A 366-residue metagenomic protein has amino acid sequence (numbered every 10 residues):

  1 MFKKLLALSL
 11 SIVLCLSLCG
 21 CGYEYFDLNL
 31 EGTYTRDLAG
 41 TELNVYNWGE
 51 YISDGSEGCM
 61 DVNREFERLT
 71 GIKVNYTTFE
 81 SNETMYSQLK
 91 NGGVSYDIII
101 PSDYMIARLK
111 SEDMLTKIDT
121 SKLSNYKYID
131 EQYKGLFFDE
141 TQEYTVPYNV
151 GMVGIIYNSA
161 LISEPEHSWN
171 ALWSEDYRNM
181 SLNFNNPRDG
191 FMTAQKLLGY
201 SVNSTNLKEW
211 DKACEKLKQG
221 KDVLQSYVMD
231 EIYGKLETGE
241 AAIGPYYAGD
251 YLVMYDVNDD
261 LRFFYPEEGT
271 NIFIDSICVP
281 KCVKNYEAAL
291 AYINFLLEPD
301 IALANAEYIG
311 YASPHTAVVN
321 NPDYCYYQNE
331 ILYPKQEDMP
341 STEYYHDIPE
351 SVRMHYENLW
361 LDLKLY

Functional and structural regions predicted by a protein language model:
S17-G20: C-terminal motif of bacterial Sec signal peptides marking the signal peptidase cleavage site
Y23-R108, G234: Early extracytoplasmic/lumenal segment of secretory-pathway proteins
F26-G40, D103-V150, S163-N170: Hinge/lid segment of periplasmic solute-binding proteins
K110-K117, K134, D139-E143, V223 (+2 more regions): Ligand-binding "clamshell"
T116-K127, T145, D259-N271, P280-V283: Short beta-strand->loop
L182-N186, G190, A194, V202-F264: Ligand-binding pocket segment of bilobal, Venus flytrap-like solute-binding proteins
P280-P340: Mature extracytoplasmic/periplasmic domains
Q336-Y366: Conserved C-terminal helix/tail region of periplasmic/extracytoplasmic solute-binding proteins
